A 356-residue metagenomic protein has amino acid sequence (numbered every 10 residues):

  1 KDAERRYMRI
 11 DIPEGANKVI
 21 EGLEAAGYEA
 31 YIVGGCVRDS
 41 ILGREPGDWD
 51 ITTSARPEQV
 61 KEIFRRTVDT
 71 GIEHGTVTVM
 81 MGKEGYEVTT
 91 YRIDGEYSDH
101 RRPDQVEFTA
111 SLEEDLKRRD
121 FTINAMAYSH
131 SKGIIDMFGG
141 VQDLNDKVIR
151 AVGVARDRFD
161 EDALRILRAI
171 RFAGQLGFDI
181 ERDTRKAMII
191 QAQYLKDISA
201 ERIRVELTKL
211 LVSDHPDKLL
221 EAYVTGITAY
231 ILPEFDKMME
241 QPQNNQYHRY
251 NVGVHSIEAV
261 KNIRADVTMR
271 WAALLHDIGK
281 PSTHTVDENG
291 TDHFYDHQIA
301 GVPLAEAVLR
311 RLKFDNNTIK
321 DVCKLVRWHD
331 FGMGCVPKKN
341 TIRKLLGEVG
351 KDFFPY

Functional and structural regions predicted by a protein language model:
K1-Y356: Catalytic cores of the polymerase beta-like nucleotidyltransferase superfamily and closely associated nucleotide
